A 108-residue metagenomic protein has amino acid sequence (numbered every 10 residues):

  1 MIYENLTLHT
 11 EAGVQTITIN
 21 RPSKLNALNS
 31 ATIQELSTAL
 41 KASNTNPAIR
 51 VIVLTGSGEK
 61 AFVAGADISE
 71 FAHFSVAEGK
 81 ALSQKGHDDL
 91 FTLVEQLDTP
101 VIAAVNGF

Functional and structural regions predicted by a protein language model:
M1-T55, T92: Conserved CoA-thioester-binding segment of acyl-CoA-metabolizing enzymes
P22-L25, E59-K60, G65, F108: A short, glycine- and basic residue-enriched loop/turn that sits immediately adjacent to a domain's principal
S30-I33, I68, V76, D98: ATP/adenylate-binding site constellation spanning eukaryotic-like Ser/Thr protein kinases, ABC-transporter
N46, F74, L97-P100: Structured helix-beta-strand junction loops
T55-G56, V105: Short beta-strand/turn micro-motifs composed of small residues that flank or help shape donor/cofactor-binding pockets
G56-L93: Glycine- (often His-adjacent) and acidic-residue-rich active-site loop that binds/positions the CoA thioester
L90-F108: Glycine-rich beta-to-alpha active-site loop
